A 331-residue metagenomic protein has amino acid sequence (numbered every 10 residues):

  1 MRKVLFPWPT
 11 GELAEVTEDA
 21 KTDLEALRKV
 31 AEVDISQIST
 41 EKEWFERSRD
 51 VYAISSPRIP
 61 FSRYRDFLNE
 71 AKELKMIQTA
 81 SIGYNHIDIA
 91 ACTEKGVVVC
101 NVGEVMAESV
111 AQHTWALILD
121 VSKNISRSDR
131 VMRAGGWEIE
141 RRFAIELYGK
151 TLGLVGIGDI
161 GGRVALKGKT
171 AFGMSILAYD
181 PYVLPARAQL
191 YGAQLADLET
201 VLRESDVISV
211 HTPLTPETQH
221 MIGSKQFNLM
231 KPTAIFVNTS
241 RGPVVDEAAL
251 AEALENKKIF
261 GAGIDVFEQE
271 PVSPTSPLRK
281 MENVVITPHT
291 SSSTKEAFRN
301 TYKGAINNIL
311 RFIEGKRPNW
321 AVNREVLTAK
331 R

Functional and structural regions predicted by a protein language model:
M1-C100, G223: An N-terminal-biased, well-structured beta-alpha scaffold segment characteristic of Rossmann-like dinucleotide-binding
F6, L152-L154: Hydrophobic Val/Ile/Leu positions in short beta-strands of Rossmann-like dinucleotide-binding domains
D23, T93, N101-Q112, E268-R331: C-terminal helix-to-coil terminal segments
D34, L177, P243: Conserved beta-strand positions in the Rossmann-like core of class I SAM-dependent methyltransferases
F45-R49, L68-A71, L147, V201-S205 (+2 more regions): A short, aliphatic-rich alpha-helical micro-motif
S62-R63, P181-P277: Rossmann-like adenosine-cofactor binding region
K95-V97, G103-T151, R163-A171, A321-V322: Phosphate-binding beta-alpha-beta segment of Rossmann-like dinucleotide-binding domains, i.e., the NAD(P)
I157-G158: Glycine-rich Rossmann-fold phosphate-binding loop(s) that bind the pyrophosphate of adenine dinucleotide cofactors
